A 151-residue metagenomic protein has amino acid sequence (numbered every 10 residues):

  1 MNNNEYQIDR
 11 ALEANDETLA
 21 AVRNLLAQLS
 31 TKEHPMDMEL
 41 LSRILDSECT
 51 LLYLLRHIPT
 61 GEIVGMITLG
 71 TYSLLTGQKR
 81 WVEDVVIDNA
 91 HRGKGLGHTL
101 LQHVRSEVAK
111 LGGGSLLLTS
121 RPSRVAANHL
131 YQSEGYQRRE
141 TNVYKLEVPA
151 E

Functional and structural regions predicted by a protein language model:
M1-D16, E151: Conserved N-terminal entry element of GNAT/NAT acetyltransferase domains
T31-L54: Active-site rim helix/loop that mediates acceptor-substrate recognition in acyltransferases
L54, E62-T71, W81, V86: Conserved beta-strand in the GNAT
R56-I58, L146-V148: Active-site beta-strand termini and strand-to-loop segments that position acidic
E62, H98, K110, P122-E140 (+1 more regions): Conserved active-site alpha-helix within GNAT-family acetyltransferase domains
Y72-V82, R92, R139: A conserved beta-turn-beta hairpin within the catalytic core of GNAT-like acetyltransferases that forms part
V82, L116-S120: Conserved hydrophobic beta-strand within the GNAT/NAT acetyltransferase core sheet that lines the active-site cleft
I87, G93-S106, S133: Conserved acetyl-CoA-binding loop-helix of GNAT-fold acetyltransferases
